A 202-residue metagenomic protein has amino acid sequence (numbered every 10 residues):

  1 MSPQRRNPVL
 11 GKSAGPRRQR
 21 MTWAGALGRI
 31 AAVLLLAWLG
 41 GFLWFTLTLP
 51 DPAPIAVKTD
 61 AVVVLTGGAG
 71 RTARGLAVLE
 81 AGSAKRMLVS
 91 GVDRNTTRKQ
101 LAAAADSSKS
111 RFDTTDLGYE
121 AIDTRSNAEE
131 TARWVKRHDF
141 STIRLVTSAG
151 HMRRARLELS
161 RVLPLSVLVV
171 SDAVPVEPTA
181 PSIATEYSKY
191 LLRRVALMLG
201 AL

Functional and structural regions predicted by a protein language model:
M1-A24: N-terminal Lys/Arg-rich, disordered targeting/topogenic segments
P3-R5, G15-P16, A37, G41-F42 (+1 more regions): Electropositive, gly/pro-rich neighborhoods at or near active sites that engage anionic ligands
P8-G11, V170, L192-V195: Juxtamembrane amphipathic/hinge helix adjacent to a transmembrane helix
P16-G28, E177-A180, A184: Structural motif marking the loop-to-transmembrane transition
G25-W44: Hydrophobic membrane-insertion alpha-helices, especially the h-region of bacterial N-terminal signal peptides
L47-A184: A structural signal for short, hydrophobic/glycine-enriched beta-strand patches
A180-L202: A transmembrane-helix-recognition feature enriched in membrane-embedded lipid enzymes and envelope glyco-/phospholipid
